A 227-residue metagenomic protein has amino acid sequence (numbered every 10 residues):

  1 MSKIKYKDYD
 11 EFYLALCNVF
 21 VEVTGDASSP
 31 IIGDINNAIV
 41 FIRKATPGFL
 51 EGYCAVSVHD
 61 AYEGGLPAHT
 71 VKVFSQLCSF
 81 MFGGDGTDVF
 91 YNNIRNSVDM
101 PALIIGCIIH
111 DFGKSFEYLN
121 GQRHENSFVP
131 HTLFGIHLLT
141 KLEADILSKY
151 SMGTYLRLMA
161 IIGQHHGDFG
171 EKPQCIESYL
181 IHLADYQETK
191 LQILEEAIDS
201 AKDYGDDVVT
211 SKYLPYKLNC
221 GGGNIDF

Functional and structural regions predicted by a protein language model:
S2-H124: Acidic/His-rich, divalent-metal-binding segments that scaffold phosphate/diphosphate chemistry
D8-E11, M152, P215-L218: Intrinsically disordered, low-complexity regions enriched in small/polar residues
F12, L16-F20, I35-I39, I146 (+5 more regions): Generic structural signal of hydrophobic/aromatic residues within well-ordered alpha-helices of folded domains
V56-S57, Y62, T87-A201: Divalent metal-dependent catalytic cores for phosphoryl transfer on phosphate-bearing substrates
E188, D203-G222: C-terminal membrane module of polytopic membrane proteins
